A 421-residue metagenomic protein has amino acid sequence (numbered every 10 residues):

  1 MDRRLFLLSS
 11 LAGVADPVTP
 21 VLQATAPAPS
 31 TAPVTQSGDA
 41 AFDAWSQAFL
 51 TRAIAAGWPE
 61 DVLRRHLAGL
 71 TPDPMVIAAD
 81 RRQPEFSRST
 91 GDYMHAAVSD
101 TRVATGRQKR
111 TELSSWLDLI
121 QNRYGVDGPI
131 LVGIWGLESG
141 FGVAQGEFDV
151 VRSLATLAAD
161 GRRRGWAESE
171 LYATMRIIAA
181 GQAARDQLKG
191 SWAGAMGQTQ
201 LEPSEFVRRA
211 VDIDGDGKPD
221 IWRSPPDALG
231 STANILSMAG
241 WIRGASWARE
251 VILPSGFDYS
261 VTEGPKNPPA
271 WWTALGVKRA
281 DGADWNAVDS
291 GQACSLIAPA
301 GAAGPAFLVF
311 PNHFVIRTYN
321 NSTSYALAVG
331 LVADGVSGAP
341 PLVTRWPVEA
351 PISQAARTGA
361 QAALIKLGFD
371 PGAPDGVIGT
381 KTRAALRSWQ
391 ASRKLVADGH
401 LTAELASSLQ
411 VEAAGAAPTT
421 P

Functional and structural regions predicted by a protein language model:
M1-A24: N-terminal export signals
L22-Q121: An acidic, Gly/Ser/Thr/Pro-rich helix-cap/linker signature
Q36, F310-T323, L331-G376, G415-P421: Acidic, Ser/Thr/Pro/Gly-enriched interdomain connector segments
L63-F86, W135-S139, D149-R152, E250-D258 (+2 more regions): Acidic helix-start/capping segments at beta-turn-to-alpha-helix junctions
R65, I352-R357, I365-L409: Short acidic, glycine/serine/threonine-rich helix-capping segments at coil-helix boundaries
P72-A79, S139-F148, D160-R164, A180-D186 (+5 more regions): Secretory-pathway/luminal and periplasmic proteins that interact with or process carbohydrate-rich
T90-S237, W247: Acidic/His-rich structured neighborhood in mature extracellular/periplasmic domains
R185, W192-G197, E202-T318, A326: Flexible, glycine-rich surface segments
